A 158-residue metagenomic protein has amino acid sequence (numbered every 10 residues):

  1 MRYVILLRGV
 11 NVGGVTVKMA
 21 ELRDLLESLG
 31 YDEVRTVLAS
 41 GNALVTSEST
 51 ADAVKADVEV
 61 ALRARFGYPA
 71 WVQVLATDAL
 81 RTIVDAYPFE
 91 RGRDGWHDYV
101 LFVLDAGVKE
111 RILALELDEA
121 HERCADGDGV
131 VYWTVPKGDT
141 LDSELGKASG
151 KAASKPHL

Functional and structural regions predicted by a protein language model:
M1-S40, L44-L158: Surface-exposed, charge/polar-rich loops and edge strands
